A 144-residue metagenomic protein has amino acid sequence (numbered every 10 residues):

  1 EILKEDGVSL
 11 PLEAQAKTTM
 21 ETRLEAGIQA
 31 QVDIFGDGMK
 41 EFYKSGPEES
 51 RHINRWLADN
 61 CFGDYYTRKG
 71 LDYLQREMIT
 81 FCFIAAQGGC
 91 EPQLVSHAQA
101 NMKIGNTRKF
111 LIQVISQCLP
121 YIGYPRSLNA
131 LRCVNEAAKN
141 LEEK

Functional and structural regions predicted by a protein language model:
E1-L74, K103, L119-P120, P125-K144: Acidic, glycine/proline-rich low-complexity segments that act as flexible tails and inter-domain linkers
K69, C82-G88, N101: Short, glycine/charged-rich beta-strand-loop motifs at protein surfaces that mediate ligand recognition and catalysis
Q75-A85, L94, V114-C118: Short, structured motif recognition centered on aromatic/hydrophobic residues
C90-Q93, R108-L131: Preference for long, well-ordered alpha-helical segments
